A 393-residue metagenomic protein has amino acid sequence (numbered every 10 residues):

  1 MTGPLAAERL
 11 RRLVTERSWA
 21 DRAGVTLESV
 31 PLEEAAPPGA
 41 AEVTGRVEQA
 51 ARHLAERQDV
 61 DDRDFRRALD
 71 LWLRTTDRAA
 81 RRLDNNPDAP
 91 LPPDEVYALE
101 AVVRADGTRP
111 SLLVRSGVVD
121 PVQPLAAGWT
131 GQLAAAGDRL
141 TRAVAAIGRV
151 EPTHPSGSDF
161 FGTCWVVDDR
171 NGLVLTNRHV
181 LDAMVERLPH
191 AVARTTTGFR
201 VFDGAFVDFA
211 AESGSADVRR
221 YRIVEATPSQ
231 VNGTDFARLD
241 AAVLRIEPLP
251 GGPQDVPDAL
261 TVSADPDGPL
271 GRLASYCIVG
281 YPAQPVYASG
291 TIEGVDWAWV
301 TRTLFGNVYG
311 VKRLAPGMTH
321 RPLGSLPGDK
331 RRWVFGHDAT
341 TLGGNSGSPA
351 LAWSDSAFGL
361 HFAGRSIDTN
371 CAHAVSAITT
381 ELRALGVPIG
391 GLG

Functional and structural regions predicted by a protein language model:
M1-T163, V311-P322: Protease-domain processing segments flanking chymotrypsin-fold serine proteases, especially trypsin-like
T2-R22, T26-L32, P37-P38, E42 (+4 more regions): C-terminal subregion of chymotrypsin/trypsin-like serine protease catalytic domains
R12, R52, R142, G271 (+4 more regions): Polar/charged alpha-helical tracts
R139-F161, V167-G343, L351-S354, F362 (+1 more regions): Serine endopeptidase catalytic core focused on the charge-relay Asp
